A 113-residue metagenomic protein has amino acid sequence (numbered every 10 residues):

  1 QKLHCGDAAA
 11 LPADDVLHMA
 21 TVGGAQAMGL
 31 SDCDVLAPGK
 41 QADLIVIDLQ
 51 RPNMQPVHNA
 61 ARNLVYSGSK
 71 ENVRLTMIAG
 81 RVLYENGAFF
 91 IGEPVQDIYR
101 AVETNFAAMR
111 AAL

Functional and structural regions predicted by a protein language model:
Q1-A13: Active-site gating loops and adjacent loop-to-helix segments of metal-dependent hydrolytic enzymes
H18-L113: Active-site microenvironment of metallo-dependent hydrolases
